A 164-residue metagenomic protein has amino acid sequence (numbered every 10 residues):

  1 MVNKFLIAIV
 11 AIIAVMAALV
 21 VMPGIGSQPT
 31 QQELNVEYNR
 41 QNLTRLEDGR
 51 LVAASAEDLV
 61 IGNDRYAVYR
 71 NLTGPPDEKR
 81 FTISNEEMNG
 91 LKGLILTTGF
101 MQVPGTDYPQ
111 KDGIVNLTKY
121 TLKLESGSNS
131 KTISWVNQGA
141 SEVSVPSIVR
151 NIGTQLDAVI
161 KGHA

Functional and structural regions predicted by a protein language model:
V2-I7, V20-R50, G105-A164: Short, well-ordered, aromatic-rich surface patches in folded extracellular/luminal domains
A8-A18: Core hydrophobic alpha-helical transmembrane segments of single-pass membrane proteins
G24, E86-K111: Charged, amphipathic alpha-helical segments
S27-Q28, L72-E86: Negatively charged, low-complexity tracts enriched in Asp/Glu with abundant Ser/Thr
D58-R70, N116-T118: A short, structured beta-strand/loop element
D64-E78, I133-W135: Acidic/histidine-rich, surface-exposed loop or edge segments in extracytoplasmic proteins
T82-G90, L124-S130: A short, structured loop/turn motif at beta-sheet edges
